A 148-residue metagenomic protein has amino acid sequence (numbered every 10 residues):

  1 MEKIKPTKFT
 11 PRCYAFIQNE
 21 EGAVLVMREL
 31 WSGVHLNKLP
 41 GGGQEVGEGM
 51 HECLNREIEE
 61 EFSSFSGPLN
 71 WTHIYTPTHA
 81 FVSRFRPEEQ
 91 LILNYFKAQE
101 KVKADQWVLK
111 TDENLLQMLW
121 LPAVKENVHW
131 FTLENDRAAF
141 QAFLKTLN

Functional and structural regions predicted by a protein language model:
M1-Q18: Acidic, metal-coordinating catalytic segment for phosphate/diphosphate chemistry, firing primarily on the Nudix
I17-E20, E29, A98-E100: Active-site beta-strand termini and strand-to-loop segments that position acidic
A23-V24: Entry beta-strands of beta-propeller and related beta-repeat scaffolds
S32-H35: A conserved beta-turn-beta hairpin within the catalytic core of GNAT-like acetyltransferases that forms part
N37-G41: A short gly/proline-enriched turn/hairpin at secondary-structure junctions
Q44-L69, P77-T132: Unchanged
H129-N148: Charged phosphate-binding loop/patch that engages nucleotide di/tri-phosphates or the phosphate backbone of nucleic
